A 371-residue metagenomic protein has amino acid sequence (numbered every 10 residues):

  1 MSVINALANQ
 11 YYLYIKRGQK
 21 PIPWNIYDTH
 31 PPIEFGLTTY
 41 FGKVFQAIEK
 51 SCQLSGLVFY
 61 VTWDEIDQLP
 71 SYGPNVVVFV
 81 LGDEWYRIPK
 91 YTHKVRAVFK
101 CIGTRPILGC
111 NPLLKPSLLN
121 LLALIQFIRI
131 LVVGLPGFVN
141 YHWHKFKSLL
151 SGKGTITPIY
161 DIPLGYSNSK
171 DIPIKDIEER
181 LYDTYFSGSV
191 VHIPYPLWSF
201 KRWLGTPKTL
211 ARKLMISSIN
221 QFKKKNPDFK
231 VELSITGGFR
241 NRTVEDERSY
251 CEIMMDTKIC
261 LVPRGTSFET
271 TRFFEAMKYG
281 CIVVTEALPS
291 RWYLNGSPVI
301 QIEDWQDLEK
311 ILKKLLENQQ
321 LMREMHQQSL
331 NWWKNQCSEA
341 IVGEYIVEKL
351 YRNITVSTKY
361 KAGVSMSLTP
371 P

Functional and structural regions predicted by a protein language model:
S2-T271, K278, T285-Q301, E339-E344 (+4 more regions): Nucleotide-sugar donor-binding catalytic core of glycosyltransferases
V244, W305-Q306, R323: Amphipathic alpha-helical repeat elements characteristic of tetratricopeptide repeat
I253, I311-K314: CheY-like receiver
P298-Q306, L315-Q319: Conserved acidic donor-binding segment of nucleotide-sugar-dependent glycosyltransferases
W305-L308, S329: Catalytic phosphate/metal-binding cores of nucleic-acid and nucleotide-processing enzymes, i.e., regions that mediate
K313-N331: Conserved donor-nucleotide binding/catalytic region of nucleotide-linked donor-dependent transferases
H326-N331, T358-M366: Short, flexible loop/turn segments with low-complexity composition
W333-N335: Long, intrinsically disordered, low-complexity Ser/Thr/Pro-rich regulatory/activation regions of nuclear proteins
